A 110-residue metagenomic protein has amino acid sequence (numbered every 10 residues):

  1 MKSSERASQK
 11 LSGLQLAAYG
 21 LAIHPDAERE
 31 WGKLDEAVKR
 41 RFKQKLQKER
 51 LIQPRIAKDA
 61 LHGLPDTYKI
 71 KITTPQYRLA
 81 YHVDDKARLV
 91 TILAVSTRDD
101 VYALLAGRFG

Functional and structural regions predicted by a protein language model:
M1-A22, R29, R40, R55 (+2 more regions): Enriched for short, Lys/Arg-rich terminal
G32: Residue-level detection of the helix-turn-helix DNA-binding "recognition helix"
V38-R41, K45-R50: Short amphipathic alpha-helical segments
Q47-I72: A short, surface-exposed loop/turn module that caps and links secondary-structure elements
